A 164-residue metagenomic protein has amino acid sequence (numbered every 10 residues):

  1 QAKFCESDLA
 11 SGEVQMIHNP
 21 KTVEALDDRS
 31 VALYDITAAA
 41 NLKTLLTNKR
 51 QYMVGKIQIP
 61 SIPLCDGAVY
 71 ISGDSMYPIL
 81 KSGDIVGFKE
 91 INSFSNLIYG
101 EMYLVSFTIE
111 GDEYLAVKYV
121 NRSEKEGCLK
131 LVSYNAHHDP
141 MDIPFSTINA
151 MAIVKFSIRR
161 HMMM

Functional and structural regions predicted by a protein language model:
Q1-S82, N92-N96, R160-M164: Short, positionally conserved secondary-structure boundary motifs
I59-M164: Acidic/glycine-rich C-terminal interaction modules and beta/coil loop segments that lie outside canonical DNA-binding
